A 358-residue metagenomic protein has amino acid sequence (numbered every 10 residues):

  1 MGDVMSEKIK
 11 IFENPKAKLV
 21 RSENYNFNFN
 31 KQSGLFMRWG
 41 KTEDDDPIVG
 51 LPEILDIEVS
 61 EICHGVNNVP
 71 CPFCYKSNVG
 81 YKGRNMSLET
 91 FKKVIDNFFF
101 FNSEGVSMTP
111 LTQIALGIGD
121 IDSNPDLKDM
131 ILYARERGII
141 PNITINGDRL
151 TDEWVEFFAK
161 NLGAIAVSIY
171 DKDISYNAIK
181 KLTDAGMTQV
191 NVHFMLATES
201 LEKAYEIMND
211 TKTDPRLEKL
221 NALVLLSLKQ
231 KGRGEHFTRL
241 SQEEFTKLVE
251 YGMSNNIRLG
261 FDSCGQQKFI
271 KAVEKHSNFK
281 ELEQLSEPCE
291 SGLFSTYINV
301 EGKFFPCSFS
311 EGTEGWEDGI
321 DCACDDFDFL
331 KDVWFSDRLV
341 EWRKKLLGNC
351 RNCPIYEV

Functional and structural regions predicted by a protein language model:
G2-E58, F279-L282: N-terminal [4Fe-4S]-dependent radical SAM core
K31, P47, I298-F304: Short, acidic, Ser/Thr-enriched surface-loop or helix-capping motifs
D45-K93, C307-F309, E314: Canonical Radical SAM [4Fe-4S] cluster-binding loop centered on the CxxxCxxC motif and its immediate flanking residues
I62, P70-F73, P288, N349 (+1 more regions): The −1 position to Zn-ligating cysteines in a subset of zinc-ribbon hairpins
G80-K82, K231-H236: A short acidic, helix-capping loop that chelates divalent metal ions and anchors anionic groups
L88-I118, N124-S227: Radical SAM/AdoMet-radical enzyme domain recognition
E243-K280, K303, C307-V358: C-terminal accessory region of radical SAM enzymes
C289-L293: Short, small/polar residue-rich loop motifs at catalytic or cofactor-binding pockets
